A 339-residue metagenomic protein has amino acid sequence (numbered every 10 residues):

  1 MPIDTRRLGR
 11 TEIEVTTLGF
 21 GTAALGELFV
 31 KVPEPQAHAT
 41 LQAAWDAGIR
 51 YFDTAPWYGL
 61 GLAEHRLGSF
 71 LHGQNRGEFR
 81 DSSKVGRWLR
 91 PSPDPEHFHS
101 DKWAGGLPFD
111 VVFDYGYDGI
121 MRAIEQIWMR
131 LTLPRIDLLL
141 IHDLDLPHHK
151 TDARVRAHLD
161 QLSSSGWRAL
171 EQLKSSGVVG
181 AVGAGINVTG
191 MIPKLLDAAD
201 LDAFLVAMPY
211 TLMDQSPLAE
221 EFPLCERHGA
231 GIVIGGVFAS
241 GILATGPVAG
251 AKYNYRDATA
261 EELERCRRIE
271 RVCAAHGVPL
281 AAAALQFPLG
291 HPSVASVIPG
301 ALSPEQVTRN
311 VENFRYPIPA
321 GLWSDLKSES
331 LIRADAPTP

Functional and structural regions predicted by a protein language model:
M1-S92: N-terminal binding-site loop/beta-alpha segment at the start of enzyme catalytic domains that lines or forms
T5, Q36, L144-A334, T338-P339: Beta/alpha (TIM)-barrel catalytic core signal, keyed to glycine-rich beta->alpha loops juxtaposed to Asp/Glu that bind
E14-L18, G48-R50, N75-F79, L133-D137 (+4 more regions): Short, well-ordered coil/turn segments that N-cap beta-strands
F20-T22, T54, S83, L138-I141 (+4 more regions): Conserved beta-strand positions
A23-P35, G105-G119: Active-site mouth loops of central-metabolism enzymes
K31-A44, G116-R130, N187-K194: Short, acidic/polar
S92-W103, G246-A251: Short, flexible, mixed-charge acidic loops at enzyme active sites
W128-T151: Active-site groove signature of glycoside hydrolases
